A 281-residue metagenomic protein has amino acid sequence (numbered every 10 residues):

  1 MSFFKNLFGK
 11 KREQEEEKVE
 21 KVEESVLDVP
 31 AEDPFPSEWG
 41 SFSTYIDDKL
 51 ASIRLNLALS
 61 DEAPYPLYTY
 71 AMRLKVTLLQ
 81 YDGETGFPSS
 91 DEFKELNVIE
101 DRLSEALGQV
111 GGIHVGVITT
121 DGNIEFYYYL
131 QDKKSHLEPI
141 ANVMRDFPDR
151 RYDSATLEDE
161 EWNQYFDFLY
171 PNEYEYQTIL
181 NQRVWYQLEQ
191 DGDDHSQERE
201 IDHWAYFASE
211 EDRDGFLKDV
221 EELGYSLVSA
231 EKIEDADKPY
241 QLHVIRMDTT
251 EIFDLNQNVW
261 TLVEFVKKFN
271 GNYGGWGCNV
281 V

Functional and structural regions predicted by a protein language model:
S2-V281: Long, contiguous binding/interaction regions
